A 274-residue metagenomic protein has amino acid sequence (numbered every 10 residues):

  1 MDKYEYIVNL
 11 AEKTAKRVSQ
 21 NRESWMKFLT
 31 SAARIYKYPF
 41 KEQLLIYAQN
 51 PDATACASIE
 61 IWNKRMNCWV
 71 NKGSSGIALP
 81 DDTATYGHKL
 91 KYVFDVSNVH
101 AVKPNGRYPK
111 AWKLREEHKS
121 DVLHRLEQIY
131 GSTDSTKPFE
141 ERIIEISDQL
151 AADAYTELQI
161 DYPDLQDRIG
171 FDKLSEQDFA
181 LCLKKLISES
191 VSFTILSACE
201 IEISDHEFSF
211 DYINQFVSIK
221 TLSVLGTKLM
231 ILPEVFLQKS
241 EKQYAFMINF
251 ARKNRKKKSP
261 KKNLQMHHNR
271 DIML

Functional and structural regions predicted by a protein language model:
M1-L274: N-terminal accessory/interface modules of nucleic-acid-binding and processing proteins
